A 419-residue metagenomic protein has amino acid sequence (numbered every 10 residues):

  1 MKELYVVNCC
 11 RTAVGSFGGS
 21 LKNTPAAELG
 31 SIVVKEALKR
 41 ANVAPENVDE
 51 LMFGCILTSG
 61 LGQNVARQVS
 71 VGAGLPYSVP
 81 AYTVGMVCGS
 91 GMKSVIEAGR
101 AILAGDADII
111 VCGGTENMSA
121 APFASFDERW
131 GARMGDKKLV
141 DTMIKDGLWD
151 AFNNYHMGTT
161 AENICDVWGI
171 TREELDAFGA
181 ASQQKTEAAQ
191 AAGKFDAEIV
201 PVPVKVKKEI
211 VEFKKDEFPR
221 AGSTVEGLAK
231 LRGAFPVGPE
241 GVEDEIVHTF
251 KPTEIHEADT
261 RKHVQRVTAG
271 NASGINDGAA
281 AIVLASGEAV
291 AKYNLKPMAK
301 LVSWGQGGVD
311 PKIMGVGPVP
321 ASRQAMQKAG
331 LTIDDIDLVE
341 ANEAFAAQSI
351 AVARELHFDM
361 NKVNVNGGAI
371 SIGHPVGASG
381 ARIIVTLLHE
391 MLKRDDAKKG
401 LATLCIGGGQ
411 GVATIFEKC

Functional and structural regions predicted by a protein language model:
M1-G15: N-terminal amphipathic/basic leader segments beginning at the initiator methionine
C10-T12, K22-I32, R40, A177-L284 (+3 more regions): N-terminal extracellular/periplasmic Venus flytrap/periplasmic-binding protein-like
T12-L38, L57-S59, Y82-G99, S119 (+9 more regions): Active-site pocket-shaping loop/turn-to-helix segments
K22-I110, G114-M134, V140-T142, I199-K215 (+2 more regions): Conserved beta-ketoacyl condensing-enzyme motif
E36-D49, I164, W168-G169, V290-P297 (+2 more regions): Phosphate/pyrophosphate-binding loops at sites that engage ATP/ADP/AMP, CoA/4′-phosphopantetheine, polyphosphate
C55-I109, F152-H156, G222, A229-G274 (+2 more regions): Conserved catalytic cysteine-centered active-site region of acyl-thioester-dependent Claisen-condensing enzymes
V84-E116, T159, C165-K194, A281-E288 (+3 more regions): Active-site-proximal alpha-helical scaffold in enzymes
K138-E173: A glycine/threonine-rich phosphate-anchoring loop and its flanking beta-alpha core in nucleotide/phosphate-binding
